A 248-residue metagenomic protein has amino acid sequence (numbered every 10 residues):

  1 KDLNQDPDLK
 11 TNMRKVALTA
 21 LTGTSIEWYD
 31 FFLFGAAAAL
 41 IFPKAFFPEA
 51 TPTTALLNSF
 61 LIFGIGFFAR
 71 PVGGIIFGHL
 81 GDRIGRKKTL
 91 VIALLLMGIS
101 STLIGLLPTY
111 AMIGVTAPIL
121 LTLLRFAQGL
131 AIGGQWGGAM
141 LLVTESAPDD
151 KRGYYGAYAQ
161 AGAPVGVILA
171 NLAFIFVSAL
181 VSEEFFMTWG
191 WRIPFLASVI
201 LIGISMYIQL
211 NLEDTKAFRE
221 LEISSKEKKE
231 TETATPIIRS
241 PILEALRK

Functional and structural regions predicted by a protein language model:
A38-V72, I113-V115, I119: Extracellular/periplasmic helix-loop-helix junction of adjacent transmembrane segments in MFS-like secondary
P48, L95-G114: C-terminal ends and interior cores of transmembrane alpha-helices in multi-pass membrane transporters/permeases
F60-H79, A93-S101, V165: Central cavity-lining transmembrane alpha-helices of secondary-active solute carriers, predominantly the Major
L107, I113-G133: Hydrophobic core of transmembrane alpha-helices in multi-pass small-molecule transporters, especially MFS/SLC-type
A131, G153-S178, L201-I202: Glycine-rich segments within core transmembrane alpha-helices of 12-TM secondary carriers
L210-R239: Flexible cytoplasmic inter-helical loops of multi-pass small-molecule transporters
